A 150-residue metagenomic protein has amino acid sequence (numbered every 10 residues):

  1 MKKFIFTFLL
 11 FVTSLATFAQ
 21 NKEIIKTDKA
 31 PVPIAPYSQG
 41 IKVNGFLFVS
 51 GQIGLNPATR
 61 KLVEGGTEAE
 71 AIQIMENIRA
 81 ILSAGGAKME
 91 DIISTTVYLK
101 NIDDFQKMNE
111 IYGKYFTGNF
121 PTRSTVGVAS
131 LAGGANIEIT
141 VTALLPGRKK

Functional and structural regions predicted by a protein language model:
F4-F8, T13, T17-E76, A80-I93 (+1 more regions): N-terminal presequence-like segments and the immediate start of the first folded domain
